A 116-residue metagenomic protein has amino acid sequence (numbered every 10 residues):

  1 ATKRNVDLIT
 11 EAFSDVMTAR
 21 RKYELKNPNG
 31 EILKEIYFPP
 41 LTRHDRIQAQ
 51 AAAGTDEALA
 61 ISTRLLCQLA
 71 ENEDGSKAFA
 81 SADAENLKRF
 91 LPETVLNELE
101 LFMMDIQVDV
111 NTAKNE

Functional and structural regions predicted by a protein language model:
A1, R20, E24, T112-A113: Generic N-terminal leader/processing signal
A1-D15: Low-complexity intrinsically disordered segments
F13-K22, T63-L65: A short, compositionally biased
N27-E116: Short, surface-exposed, charged amphipathic helix/loop patches that serve as local interaction elements
